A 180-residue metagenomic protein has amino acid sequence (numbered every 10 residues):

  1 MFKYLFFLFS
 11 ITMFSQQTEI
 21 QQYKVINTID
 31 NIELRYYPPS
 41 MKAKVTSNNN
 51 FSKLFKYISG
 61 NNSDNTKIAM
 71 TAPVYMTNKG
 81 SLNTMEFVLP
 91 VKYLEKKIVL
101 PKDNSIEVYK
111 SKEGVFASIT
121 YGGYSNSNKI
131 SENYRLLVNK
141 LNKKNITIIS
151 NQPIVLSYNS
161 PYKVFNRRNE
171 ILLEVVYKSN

Functional and structural regions predicted by a protein language model:
M1-F7: Sec-dependent signal peptide recognition, specifically the positively charged N-region followed immediately by
F2, M13-N180: A solvent-exposed interaction/effector surface
